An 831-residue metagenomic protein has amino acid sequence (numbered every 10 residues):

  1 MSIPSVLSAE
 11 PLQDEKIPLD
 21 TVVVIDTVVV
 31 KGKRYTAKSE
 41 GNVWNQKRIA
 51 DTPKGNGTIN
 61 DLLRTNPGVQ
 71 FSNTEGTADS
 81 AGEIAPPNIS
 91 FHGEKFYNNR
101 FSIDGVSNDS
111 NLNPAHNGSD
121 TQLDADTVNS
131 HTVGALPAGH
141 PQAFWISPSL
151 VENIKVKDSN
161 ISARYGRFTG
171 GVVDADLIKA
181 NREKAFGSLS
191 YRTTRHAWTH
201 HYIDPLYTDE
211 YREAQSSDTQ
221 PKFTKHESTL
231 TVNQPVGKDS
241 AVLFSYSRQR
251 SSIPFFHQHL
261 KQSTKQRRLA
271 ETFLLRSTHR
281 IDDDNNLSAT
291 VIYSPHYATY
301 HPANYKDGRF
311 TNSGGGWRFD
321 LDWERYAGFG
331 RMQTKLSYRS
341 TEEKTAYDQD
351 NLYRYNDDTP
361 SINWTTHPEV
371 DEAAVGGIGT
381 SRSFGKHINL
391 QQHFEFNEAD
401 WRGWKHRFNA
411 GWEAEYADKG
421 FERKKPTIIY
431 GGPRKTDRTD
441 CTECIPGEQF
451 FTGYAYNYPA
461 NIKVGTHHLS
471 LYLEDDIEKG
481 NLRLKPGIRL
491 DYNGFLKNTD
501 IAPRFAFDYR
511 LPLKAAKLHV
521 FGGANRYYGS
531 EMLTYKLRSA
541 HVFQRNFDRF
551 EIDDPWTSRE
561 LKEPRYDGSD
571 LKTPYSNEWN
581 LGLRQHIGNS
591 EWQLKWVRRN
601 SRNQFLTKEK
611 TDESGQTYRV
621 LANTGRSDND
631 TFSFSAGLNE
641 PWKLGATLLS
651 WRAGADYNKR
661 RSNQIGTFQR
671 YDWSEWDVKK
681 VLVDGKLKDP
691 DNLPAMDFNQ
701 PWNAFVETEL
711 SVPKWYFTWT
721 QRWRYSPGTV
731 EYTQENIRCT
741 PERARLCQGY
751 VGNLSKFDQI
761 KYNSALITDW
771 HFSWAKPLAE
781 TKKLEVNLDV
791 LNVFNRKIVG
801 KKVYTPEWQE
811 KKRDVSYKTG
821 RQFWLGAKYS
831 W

Functional and structural regions predicted by a protein language model:
L12-K16, R34-S162, V172, D176-I178 (+2 more regions): Periplasmic N-terminal accessory/gating domains of Gram-negative outer-membrane beta-barrel systems
I146-S149, A163-Y165, A180-G187, P235-S240 (+10 more regions): Short loop/turn motifs that connect adjacent beta-strands in outer-membrane beta-barrel proteins
A185-S188, S217-Y297, G314-M332, P503: Transmembrane beta-barrel wall of Gram-negative outer-membrane proteins
G187-R195, F244-R248, A289-P295, T334-S340 (+10 more regions): Transmembrane beta-barrel strands of outer-membrane/channel proteins
L275-H296, F310-L496, T631-D656: Face-selective signature of the C-terminal outer-membrane beta-barrel domain
G385-H387, G403-N409, E413-E415, A460-N580 (+2 more regions): Structural signature of Gram-negative outer-membrane beta-barrels, strongest in the C-terminal barrel of TonB-dependent
E478-N481, K595-F605, D612-I737, K828-S830: Gram-negative outer-membrane beta-barrel transporters
R724-R743, I767, W774-W831: C-terminal beta-signal and adjacent terminal beta-strands/loops of Gram-negative outer-membrane beta-barrel proteins
